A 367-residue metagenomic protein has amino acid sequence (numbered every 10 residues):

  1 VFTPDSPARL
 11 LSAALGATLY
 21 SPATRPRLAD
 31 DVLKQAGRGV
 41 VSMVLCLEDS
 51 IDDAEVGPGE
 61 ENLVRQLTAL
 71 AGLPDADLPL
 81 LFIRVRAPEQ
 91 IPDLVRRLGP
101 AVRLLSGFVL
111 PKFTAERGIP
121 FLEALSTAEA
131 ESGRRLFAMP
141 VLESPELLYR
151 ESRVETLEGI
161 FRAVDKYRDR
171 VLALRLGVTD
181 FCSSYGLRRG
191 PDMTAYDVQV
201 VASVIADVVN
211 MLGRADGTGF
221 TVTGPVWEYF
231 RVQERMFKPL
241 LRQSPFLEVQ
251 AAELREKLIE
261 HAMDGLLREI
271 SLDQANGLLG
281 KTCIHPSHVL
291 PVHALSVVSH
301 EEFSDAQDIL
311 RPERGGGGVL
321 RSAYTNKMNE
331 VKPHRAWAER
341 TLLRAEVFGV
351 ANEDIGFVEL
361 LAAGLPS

Functional and structural regions predicted by a protein language model:
V1-S367: Expand to "…catalyze enediolate/carbanion chemistry for C-C bond making/breaking, isomerization, decarboxylation
